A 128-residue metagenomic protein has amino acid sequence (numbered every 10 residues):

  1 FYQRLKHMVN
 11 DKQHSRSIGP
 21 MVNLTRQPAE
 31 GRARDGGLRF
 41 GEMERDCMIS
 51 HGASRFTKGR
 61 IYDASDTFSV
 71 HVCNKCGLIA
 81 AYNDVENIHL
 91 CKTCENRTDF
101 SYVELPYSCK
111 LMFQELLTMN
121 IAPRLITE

Functional and structural regions predicted by a protein language model:
F1-E128: Long insertion/accessory domains within large nucleic-acid-processing enzymes
